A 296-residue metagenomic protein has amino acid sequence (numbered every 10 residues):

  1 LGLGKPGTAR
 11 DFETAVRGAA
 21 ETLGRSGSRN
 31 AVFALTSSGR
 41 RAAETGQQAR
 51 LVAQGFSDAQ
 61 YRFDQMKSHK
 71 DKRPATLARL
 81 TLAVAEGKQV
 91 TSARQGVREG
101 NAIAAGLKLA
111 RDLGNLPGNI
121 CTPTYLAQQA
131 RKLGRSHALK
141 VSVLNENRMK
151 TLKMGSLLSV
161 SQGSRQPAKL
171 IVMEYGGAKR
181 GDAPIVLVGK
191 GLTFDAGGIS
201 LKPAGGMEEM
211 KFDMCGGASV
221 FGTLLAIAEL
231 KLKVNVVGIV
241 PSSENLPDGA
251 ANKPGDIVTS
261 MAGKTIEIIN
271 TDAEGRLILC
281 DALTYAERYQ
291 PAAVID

Functional and structural regions predicted by a protein language model:
L1-G2, E244: Ordered hydrophobic segments in well-structured contexts
G2-G191: Short amphipathic alpha-helical segment within the helicase RecA-like ATPase core that mediates nucleic-acid
N30, A127-D296: A generic structural signal for tightly packed, nonpolar segments enriched in small/aliphatic residues
